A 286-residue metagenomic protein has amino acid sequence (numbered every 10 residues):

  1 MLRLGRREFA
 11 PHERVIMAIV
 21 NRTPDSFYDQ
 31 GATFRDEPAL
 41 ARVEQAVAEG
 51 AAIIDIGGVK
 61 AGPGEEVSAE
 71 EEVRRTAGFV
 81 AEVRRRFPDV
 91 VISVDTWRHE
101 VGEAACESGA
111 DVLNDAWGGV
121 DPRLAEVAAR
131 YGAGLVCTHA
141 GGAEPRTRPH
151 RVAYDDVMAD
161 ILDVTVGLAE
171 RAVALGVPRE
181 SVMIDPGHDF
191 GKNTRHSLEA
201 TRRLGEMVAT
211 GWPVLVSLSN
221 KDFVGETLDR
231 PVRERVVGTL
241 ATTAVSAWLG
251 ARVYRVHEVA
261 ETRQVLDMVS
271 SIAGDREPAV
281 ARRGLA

Functional and structural regions predicted by a protein language model:
L4, P11, S26-R42, A61-R85 (+6 more regions): Active-site-adjacent loop and "lid" segments of alpha/beta metabolic enzymes
A41-G57, L249-G250: Catalytic domains of carbohydrate-active enzymes, especially glycoside hydrolases
V90, P178-S181: Short acidic capping loops at alpha-helix termini that bridge into adjacent secondary structure
